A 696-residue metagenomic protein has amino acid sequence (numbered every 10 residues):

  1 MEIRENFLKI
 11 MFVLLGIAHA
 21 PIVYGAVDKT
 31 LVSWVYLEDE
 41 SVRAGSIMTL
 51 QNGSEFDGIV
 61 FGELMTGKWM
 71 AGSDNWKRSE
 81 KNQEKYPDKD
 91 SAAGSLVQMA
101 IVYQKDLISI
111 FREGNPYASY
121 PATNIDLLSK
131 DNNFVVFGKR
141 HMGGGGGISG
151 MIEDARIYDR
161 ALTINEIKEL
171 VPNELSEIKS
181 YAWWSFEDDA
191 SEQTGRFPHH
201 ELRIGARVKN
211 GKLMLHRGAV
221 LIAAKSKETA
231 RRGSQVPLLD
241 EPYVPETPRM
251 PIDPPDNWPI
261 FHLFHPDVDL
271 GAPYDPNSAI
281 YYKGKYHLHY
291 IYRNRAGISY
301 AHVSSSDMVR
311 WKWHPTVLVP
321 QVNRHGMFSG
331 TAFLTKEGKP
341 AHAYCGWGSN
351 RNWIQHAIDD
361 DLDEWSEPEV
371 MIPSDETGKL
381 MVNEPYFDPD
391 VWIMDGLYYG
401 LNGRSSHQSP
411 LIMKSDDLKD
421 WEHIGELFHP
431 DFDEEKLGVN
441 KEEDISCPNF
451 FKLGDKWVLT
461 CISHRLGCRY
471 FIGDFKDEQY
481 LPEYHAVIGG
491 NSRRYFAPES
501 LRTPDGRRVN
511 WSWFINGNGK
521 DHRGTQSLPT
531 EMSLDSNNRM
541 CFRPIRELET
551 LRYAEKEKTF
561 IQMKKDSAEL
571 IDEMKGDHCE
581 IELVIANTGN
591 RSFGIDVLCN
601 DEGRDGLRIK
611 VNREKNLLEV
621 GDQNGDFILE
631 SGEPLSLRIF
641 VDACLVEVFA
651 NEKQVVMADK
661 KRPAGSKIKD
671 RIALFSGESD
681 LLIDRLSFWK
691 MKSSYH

Functional and structural regions predicted by a protein language model:
I22-L31, E38-G45, L50-D57, L64 (+1 more regions): Extracytoplasmic low-complexity segments
L31-E40, M48, M99-I101, F137 (+7 more regions): Short hydrophobic/aromatic patches on beta-strands that form ligand-binding or substrate-lining surfaces
V32-S41, V60-I125, M142, L162 (+1 more regions): Extracellular glycan-interaction surfaces
S46-S73, F593-L618: Glycan-recognition/cleft segments
E113-F134, K653-A673: Short, solvent-exposed beta-strand-to-loop segments that form ligand-recognition rims of beta-rich domains
K130-R156, K168-L170, I672-L682: Extracellular glycan-interaction patches encoded by glycine-rich segments
V236-N440, K452-N491, S512-T559, L598 (+4 more regions): Beta-rich carbohydrate-recognition and catalytic domains
T247-R249, K476-R493, R502-N510, N516-H696: Beta-rich accessory regions
